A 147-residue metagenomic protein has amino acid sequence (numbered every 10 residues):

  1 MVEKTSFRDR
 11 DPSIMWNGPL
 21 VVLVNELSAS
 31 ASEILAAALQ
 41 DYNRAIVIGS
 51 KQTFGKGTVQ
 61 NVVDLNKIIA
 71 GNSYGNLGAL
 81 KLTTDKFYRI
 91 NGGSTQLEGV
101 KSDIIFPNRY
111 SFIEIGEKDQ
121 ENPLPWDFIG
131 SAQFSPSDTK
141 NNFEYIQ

Functional and structural regions predicted by a protein language model:
M1-G130: Conserved acidic, small-residue-rich alpha-beta core segments centered on
S131-Q147: Hard-cation-handling environments
